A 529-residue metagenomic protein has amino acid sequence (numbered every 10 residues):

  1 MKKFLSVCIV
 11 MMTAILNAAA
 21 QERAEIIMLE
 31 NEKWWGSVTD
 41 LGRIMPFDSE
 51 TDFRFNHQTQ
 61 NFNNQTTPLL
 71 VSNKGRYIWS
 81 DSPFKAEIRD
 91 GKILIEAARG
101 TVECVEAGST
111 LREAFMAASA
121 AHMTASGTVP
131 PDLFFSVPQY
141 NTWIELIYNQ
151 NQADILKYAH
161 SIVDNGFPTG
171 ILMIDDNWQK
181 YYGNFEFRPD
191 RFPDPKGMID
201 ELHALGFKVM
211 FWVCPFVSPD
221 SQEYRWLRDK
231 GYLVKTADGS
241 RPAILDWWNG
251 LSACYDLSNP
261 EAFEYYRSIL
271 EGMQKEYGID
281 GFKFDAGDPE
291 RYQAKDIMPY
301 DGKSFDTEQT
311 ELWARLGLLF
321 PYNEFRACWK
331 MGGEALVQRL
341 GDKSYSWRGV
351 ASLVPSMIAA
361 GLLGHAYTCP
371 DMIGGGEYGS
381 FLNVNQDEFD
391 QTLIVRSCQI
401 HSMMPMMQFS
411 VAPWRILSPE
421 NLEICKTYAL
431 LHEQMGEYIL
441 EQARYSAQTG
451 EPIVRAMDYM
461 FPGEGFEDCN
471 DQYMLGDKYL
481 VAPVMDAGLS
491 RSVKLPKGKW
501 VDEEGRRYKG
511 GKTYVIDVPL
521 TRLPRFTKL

Functional and structural regions predicted by a protein language model:
M1-Q21: Bacterial Sec-dependent N-terminal signal peptides
A19-F134, Q152-D164, M460-F461, V515-L529: Catalytic and substrate-binding clefts that recognize carbohydrates or anionic sugar/phosphate headgroups
P46-F47, P168-C425, D458-P462: Aromatic- and carboxylate-enriched substrate-binding clefts and catalytic-loop regions of carbohydrate-active enzymes
F55-Q58, Q65-T67, G127-V129, H160-I162 (+8 more regions): Generic recognition of flexible, low-complexity loop/linker segments
N64-P68, N73-G75, P83, V137 (+5 more regions): Extracellular structured ligand-interaction cores
R76, P83-K85, E145, Q179 (+12 more regions): Short, glycine-/Ser/Thr-/acidic-enriched flexible segments
N149-A153, K157, L172-D175: Active-site pocket-lining segments that scaffold enzyme catalytic pockets across diverse folds
S161, N165-G166, R188, E201-K208 (+4 more regions): Carbohydrate-binding surfaces of carbohydrate-active enzymes
